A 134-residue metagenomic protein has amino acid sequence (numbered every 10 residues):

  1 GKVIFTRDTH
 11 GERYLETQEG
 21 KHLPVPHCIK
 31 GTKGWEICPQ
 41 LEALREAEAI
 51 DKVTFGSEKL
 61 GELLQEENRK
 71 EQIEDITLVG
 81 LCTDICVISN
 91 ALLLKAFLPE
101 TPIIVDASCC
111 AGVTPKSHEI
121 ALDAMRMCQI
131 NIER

Functional and structural regions predicted by a protein language model:
G1-K2, G11, T17-R134: Active-site-adjacent betaalpha module
T6: Conserved phosphoryl-transfer catalytic core
